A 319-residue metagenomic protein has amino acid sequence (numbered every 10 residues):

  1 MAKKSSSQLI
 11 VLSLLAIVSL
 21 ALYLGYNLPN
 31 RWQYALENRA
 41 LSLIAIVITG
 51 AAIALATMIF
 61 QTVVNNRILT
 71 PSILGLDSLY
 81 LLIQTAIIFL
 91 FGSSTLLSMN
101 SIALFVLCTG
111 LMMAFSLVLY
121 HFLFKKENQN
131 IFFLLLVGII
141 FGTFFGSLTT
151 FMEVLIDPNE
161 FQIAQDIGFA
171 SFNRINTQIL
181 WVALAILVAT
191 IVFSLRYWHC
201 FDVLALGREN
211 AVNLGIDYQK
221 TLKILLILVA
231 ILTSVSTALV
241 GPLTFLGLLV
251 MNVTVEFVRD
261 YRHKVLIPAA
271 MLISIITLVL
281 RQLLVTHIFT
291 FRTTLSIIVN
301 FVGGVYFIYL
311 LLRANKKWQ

Functional and structural regions predicted by a protein language model:
M1-Q319: Alpha-helical transmembrane segments in inner-membrane proteins
